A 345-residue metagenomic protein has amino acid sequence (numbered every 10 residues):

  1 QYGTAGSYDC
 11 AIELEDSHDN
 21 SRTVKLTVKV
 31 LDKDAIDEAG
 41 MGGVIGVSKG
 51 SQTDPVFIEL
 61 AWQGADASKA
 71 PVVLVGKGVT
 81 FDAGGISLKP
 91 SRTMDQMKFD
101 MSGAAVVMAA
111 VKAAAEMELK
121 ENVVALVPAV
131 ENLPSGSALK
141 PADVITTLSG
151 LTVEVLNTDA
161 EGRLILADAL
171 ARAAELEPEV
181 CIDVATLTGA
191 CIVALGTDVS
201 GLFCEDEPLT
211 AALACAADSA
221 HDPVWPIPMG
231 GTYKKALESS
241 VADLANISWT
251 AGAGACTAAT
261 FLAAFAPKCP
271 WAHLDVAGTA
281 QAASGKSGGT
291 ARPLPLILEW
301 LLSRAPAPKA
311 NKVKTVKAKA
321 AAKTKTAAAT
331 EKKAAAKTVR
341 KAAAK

Functional and structural regions predicted by a protein language model:
Q1-A5: Extracellular/luminal low-complexity segments enriched in Ser/Thr/Pro
G6-C10: Exposed beta-strand face motif in extracellular beta-rich ectodomains
L14-D16: Conserved structural position at the C-terminal beta-strand of extracellular beta-sandwich adhesion modules
N20-V28: C-terminal edge beta-strand
T27-A327, K332-K333, K337-K345: A generic structural signal for tightly packed, nonpolar segments enriched in small/aliphatic residues
